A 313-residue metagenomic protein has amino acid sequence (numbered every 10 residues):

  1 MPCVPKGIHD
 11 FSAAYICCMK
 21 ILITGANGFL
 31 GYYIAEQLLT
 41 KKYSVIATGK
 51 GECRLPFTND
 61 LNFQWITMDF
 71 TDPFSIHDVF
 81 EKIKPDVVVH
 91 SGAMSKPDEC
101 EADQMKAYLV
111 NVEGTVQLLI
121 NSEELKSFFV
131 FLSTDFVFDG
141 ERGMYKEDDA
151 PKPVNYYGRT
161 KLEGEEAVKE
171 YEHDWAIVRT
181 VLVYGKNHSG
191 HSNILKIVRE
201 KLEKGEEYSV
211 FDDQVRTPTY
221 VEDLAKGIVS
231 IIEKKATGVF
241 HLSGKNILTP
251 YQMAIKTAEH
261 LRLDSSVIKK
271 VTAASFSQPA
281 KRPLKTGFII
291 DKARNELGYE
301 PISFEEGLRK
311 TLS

Functional and structural regions predicted by a protein language model:
I21-K41: N-terminal Rossmann NAD(P)H-binding glycine-rich loop of SDR-like oxidoreductase domains
T67-V110: NAD(P)H-binding glycine-rich loop region in Rossmannoid oxidoreductase-like domains and their noncatalytic homologs
V87-V88, A102-V130: NAD(P)-cofactor binding segment of oxidoreductase domains
L109, E113-Q117, V137-V178, L182-Y184 (+1 more regions): Catalytic helix-loop patch of NAD(P)-dependent Rossmann-fold dehydrogenases
E166-R216, D223, V229-S230: NAD(P)-dependent short-chain dehydrogenase/reductase
N187-S189, Q214-D223, L242-H260, K310: Substrate-binding strand-loop-helix patch in Rossmann-like NAD(P)-dependent oxidoreductase/epimerase domains
G227, K234-P279, K285: Mid/C-terminal beta-alpha module of Rossmann-like enzyme folds, strongest in SDR-family dehydrogenases/epimerases
L284-S313: C-terminal amphipathic/interface module of NAD(P)-dependent oxidoreductases and related NAD-binding regulators
